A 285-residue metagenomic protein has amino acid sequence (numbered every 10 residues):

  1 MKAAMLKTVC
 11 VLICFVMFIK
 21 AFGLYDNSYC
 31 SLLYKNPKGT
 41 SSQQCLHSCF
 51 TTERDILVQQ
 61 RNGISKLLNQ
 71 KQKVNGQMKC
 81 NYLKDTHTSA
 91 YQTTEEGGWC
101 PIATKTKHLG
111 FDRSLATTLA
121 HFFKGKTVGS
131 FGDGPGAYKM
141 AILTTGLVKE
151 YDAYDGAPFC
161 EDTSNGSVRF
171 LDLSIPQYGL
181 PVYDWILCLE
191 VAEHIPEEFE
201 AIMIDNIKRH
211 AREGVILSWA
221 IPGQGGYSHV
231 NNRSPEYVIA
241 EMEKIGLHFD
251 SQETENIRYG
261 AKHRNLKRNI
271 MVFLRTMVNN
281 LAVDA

Functional and structural regions predicted by a protein language model:
M1-A3: Short, low-complexity, Lys/Arg-enriched N-terminal segments of secretory-pathway carbohydrate enzymes
L6-C10, I19-W185, E198-H210, G225 (+4 more regions): Conserved N-terminal segment of class I S-adenosyl-L-methionine
F15: Glycine-rich, flexible loop motifs
W185-V191: A short beta-strand submotif of the Rossmann-like class I SAM-dependent methyltransferase core that lines
H194-I195: A short His-aromatic
A211-G223: Conserved beta-strand signature within the Rossmann-like core of class I S-adenosyl-L-methionine
